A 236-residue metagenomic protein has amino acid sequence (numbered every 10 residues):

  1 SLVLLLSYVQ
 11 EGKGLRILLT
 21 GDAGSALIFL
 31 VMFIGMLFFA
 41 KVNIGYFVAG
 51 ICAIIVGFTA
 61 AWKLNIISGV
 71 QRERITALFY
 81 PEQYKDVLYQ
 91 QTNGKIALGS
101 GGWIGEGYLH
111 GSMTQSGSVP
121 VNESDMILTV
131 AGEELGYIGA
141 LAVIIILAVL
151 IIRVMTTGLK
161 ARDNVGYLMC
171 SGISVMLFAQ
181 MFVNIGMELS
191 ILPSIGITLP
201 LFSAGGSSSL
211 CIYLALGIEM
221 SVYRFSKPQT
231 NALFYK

Functional and structural regions predicted by a protein language model:
S1-L64: Hydrophobic alpha-helical segments of polytopic membrane proteins
L4-S7, F58, V149, I173-V183: Alpha-helical transmembrane segments of multi-pass membrane proteins
L27, M32-Y46, S112-G139, T198-Y213: Interfacial segments of multi-pass membrane proteins
F29, G50, L78, L168-M176: Alpha-helical transmembrane segments of multi-pass membrane proteins, especially transporters and channels
I34-N43, A61, A148-G158, E219-K227: Structural signal for the C-terminal ends of transmembrane alpha-helices and the immediately following loop
A49-A142, R162-G166: Hydrophobic, glycine- and aromatic-enriched re-entrant/interface helices and adjoining loop segments
T156-G196, F202: Loop-to-helix entry and N-terminal half of a specific, functionally important transmembrane alpha helix in multi-pass
V183-K236: A juxtamembrane structural motif centered on a specific transmembrane helix
